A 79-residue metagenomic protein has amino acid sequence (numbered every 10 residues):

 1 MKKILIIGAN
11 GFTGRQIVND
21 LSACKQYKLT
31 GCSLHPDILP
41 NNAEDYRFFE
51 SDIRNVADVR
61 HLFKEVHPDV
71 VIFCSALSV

Functional and structural regions predicted by a protein language model:
M1, Q26, H67-D69: A general structural motif
K2-C24: N-terminal Rossmann NAD(P)H-binding glycine-rich loop of SDR-like oxidoreductase domains
L5, T30, F49, F73: Conserved Rossmann-like nucleotide-binding pocket used by diverse enzymes that bind dinucleotide cofactors
G11-F12, H35-D37, A76-V79: Short, solvent-exposed loop/turn segments at secondary-structure junctions
C24-Q26, A43: Short, well-ordered coil/turn elements that cap or connect secondary structure elements
G31-L39, I53: N-terminal Rossmann-fold cofactor-binding loop
I38-F48: N-terminal beta-loop-helix "entrance" segment that forms/cooperates in small-molecule cofactor or anionic ligand
R47, I53-V79: NAD(P)H-binding glycine-rich loop region in Rossmannoid oxidoreductase-like domains and their noncatalytic homologs
